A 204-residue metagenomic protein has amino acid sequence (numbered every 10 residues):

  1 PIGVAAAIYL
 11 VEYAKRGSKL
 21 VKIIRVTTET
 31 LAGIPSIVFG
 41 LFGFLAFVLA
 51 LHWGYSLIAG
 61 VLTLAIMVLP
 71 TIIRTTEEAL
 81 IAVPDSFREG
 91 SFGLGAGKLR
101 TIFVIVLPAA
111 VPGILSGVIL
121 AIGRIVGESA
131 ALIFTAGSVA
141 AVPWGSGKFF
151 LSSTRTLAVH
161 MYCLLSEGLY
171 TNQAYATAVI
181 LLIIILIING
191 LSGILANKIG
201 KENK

Functional and structural regions predicted by a protein language model:
P1-I8, I37, L41, L69 (+5 more regions): Hydrophobic positions within alpha-helical transmembrane segments of bacterial inner-membrane proteins
P1-T28, L41, L49, G193-K201: Transmembrane-helix boundary motif in ABC transporter permease subunits
I2, L10, A14-L20, R25 (+1 more regions): Amphipathic cytosolic juxtamembrane alpha-helices at the membrane-cytosol interface of multi-pass membrane transporters
E12-R16, W53, L80-V83, A136 (+3 more regions): Transmembrane helix-loop junctions in multipass membrane proteins, especially transporters and channels
V21-A32, S166, N172-Y175: Alpha-helical membrane-interface segments at transmembrane helix boundaries
T28-L64: Generic hydrophobic transmembrane alpha-helix motif, especially the helices
T75, K98-A136: Transmembrane alpha-helices
L132-L182: Interhelical loop and adjacent transmembrane-helix boundary motif in polytopic membrane transport permeases
